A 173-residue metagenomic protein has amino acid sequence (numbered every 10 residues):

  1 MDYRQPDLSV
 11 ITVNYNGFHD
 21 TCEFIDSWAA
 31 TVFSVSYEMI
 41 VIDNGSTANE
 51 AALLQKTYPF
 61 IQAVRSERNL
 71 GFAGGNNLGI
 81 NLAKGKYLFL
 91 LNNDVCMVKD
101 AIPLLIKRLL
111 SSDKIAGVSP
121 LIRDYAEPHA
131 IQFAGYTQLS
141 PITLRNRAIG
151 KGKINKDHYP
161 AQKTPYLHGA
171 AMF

Functional and structural regions predicted by a protein language model:
D7-S9, E38: Cell-envelope/extracellular polymer assembly enzymes that use nucleotide-activated donors
F18, S27, D43-A52, R68: A conserved acidic beta->alpha catalytic loop
D26-S36: Short, acidic, metal-binding catalytic loop of nucleotide-sugar glycosyltransferases
S36-G45, V64-S66: Short beta-strand/loop segment that forms part of the nucleotide-sugar
R65-A83, N93: Glycine-rich, basic loop-to-helix element that forms the pyrophosphate-binding segment of sugar-nucleotide handling
L88: Short aromatic/hydrophobic "clamp" motif used to bind/position activated sugar donors
C96-F133, L139-P141: Conserved donor NDP-sugar-binding/catalytic core segment of glycosyltransferases
K153-F173: A recurrent flexible, glycine/aromatic-enriched loop bordering the glycosyltransferase active site that acts as
